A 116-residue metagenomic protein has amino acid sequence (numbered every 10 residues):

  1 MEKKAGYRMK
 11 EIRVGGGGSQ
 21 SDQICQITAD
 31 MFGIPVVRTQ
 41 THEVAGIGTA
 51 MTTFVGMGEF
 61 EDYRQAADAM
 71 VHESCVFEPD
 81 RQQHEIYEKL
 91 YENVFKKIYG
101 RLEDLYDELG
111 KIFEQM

Functional and structural regions predicted by a protein language model:
M1-M116: Glycine/Thr-rich phosphate-binding loops that ligate phosphate moieties of nucleotide and other phosphorylated ligands
